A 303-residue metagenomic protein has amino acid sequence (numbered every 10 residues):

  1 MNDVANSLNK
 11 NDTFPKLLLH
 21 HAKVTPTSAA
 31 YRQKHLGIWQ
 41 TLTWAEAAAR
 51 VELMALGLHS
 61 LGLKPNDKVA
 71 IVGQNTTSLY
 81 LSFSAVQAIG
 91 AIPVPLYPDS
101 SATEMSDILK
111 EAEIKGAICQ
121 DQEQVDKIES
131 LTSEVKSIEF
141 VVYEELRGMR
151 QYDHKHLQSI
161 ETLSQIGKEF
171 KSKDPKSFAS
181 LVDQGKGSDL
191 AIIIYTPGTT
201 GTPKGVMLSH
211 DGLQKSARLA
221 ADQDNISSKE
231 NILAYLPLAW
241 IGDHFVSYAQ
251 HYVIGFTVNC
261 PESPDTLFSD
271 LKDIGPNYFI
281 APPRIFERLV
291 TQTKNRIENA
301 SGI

Functional and structural regions predicted by a protein language model:
L17-L42, M149: AMP-dependent adenylate-forming
T27-A29, T162-Y195, T202, N225-N231: Conserved pre-ATP/AMP-binding loop-to-beta segment of ANL
A30-T76, Y80-S84, S101-S106, S159-S164 (+1 more regions): Conserved AMP-binding/adenylate-forming core of the ANL superfamily
T41-A45, A191-A217: Conserved AMP-binding A3 loop
A70-V72, L79, F83, Q87-E123 (+2 more regions): Short beta-strand->loop structural element characteristic of the AMP-binding/adenylate-forming
P98-L131, S216-L233, P264-Y278: Conserved ATP-dependent adenylate/AMP-binding module captured primarily in the ANL superfamily
E123-K186, T293-I303: ANL superfamily adenylate-forming
Q214-N231, L238-I303: Conserved AMP-binding/adenylation subdomain of ANL enzymes
